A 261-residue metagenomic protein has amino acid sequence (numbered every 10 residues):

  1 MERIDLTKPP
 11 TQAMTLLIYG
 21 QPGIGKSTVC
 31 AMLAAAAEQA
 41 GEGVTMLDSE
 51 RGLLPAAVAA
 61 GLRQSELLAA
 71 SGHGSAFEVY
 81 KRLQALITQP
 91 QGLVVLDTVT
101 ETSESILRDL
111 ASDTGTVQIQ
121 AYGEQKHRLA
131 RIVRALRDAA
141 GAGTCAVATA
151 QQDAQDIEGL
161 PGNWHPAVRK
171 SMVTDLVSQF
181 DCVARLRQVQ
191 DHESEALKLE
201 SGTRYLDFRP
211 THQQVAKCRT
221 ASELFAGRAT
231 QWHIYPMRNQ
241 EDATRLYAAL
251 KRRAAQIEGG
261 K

Functional and structural regions predicted by a protein language model:
M1-E2, P10-T11, S201-K261: C-terminal regions of RecA-like/P-loop NTPase motor modules
E2, L6-Q89, L93-V95, T100-S105: Conserved P-loop
I18, M46, G92-L96, L136 (+2 more regions): Generic structural hydrophobic/aromatic packing signal, biased to beta-strands
A34-V44, A60, A70-S75, G141-G143 (+2 more regions): Intrinsically disordered, low-complexity coil segments
F77-Q84, T100-S103, G123, A130 (+2 more regions): Generic detector of well-ordered alpha-helical segments enriched in charged/polar residues, highlighting helical
L93-D175: P-loop NTPase motor core
C145-Q231: Phosphate-binding/switch region of NTP-binding enzymes
